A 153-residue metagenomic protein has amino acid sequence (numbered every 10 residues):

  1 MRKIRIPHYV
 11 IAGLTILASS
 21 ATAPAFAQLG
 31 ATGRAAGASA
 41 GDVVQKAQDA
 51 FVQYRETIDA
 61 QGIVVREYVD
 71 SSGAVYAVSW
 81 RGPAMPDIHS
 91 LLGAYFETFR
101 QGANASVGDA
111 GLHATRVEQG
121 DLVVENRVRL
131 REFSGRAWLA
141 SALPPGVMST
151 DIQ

Functional and structural regions predicted by a protein language model:
R2-I11: Bacterial N-terminal signal peptides that target proteins for export
P7-H8, E67, A94: Intrinsically disordered, low-complexity N-terminal regions enriched in serine/proline/glycine with scattered basic
G13-T15: Flexible, low-complexity extramembrane segments of multi-pass membrane transporters/channels
L17, R34-G37, G41, T115 (+2 more regions): Intrinsically disordered, low-complexity, compositionally biased regions/tails
S19-T22: N-terminal signal peptide c-region/cleavage motif recognized by signal peptidases
A25-L91: N-terminal secretory signal peptides
Y95-Q153: Helix-rich interaction surfaces within compact, conserved domain-sized segments that mediate assembly or partner
